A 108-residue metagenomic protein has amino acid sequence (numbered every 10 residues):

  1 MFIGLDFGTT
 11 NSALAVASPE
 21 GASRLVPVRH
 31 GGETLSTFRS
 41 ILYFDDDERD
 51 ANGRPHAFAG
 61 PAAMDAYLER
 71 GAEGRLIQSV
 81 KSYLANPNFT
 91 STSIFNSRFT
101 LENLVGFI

Functional and structural regions predicted by a protein language model:
M1-S23: Gly/Thr-rich phosphate-binding beta-strand-loop-beta motif of the actin/hexokinase/Hsp70
E20-I108: Phosphate-binding loop and its immediate beta->loop->alpha context in nucleotide/phosphate-handling enzymes
